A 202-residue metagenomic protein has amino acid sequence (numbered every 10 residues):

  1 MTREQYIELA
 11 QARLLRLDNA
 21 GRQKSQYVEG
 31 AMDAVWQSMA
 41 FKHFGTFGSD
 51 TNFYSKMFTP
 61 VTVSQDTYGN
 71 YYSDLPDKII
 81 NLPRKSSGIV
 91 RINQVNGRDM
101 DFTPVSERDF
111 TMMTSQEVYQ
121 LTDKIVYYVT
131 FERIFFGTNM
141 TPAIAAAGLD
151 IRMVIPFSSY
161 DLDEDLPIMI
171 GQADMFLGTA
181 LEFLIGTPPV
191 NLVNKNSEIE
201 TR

Functional and structural regions predicted by a protein language model:
M1-R202: Glycine-enriched, solvent-exposed interface loops adjoining structured elements
